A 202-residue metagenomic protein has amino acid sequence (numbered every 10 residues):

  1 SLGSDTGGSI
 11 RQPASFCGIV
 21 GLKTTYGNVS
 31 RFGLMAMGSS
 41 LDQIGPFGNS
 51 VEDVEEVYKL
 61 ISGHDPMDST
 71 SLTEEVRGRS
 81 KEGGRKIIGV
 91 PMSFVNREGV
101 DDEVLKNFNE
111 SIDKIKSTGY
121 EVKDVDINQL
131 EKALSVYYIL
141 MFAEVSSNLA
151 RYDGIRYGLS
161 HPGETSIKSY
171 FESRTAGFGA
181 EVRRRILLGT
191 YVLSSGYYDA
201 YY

Functional and structural regions predicted by a protein language model:
R11-C17: Structural signature of FAD isoalloxazine-binding scaffolds in flavoprotein oxidoreductases
C17, K23, E52-K59, N109 (+4 more regions): Predominant activation on well-ordered alpha-helical scaffold segments within soluble catalytic domains
K23-K106, K168-E172: A short helix-breaking turn/cap at a secondary-structure junction
R85, G89, A143-Y202: Short helix-loop capping/hinge segments that flank enzyme active sites or metal/cofactor-binding pockets
G89, S117-Y137: Short connector loops at secondary-structure junctions
V100-D126, G154-P162, K168-S173, Y202: Acyltransferase
